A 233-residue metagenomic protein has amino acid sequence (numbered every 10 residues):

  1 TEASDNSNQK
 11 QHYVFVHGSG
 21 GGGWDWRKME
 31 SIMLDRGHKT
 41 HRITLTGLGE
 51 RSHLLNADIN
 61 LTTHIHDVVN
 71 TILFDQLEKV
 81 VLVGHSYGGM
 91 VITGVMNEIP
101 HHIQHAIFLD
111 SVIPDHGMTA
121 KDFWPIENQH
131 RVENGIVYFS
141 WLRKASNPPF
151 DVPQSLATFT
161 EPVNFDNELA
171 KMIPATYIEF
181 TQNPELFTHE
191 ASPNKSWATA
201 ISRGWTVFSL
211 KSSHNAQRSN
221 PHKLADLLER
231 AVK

Functional and structural regions predicted by a protein language model:
G18-G22, S86-Y87: Active-site glycine-rich loops that stabilize anionic/oxyanionic intermediates across multiple enzyme folds
G20-K28, T40: Serine-hydrolase catalytic-loop signature spanning alpha/beta hydrolases and amidase-signature enzymes
M33-H53: Conserved alpha/beta-hydrolase
I65-V80: Conserved acidic catalytic loop of the alpha/beta-hydrolase fold
V83-G84, G88, I92: Gly/Ala-rich beta-loop-alpha elbow adjacent to hydrolase catalytic centers
N97, H102-I103, I107-W141, N164 (+1 more regions): Flexible "cap/lid" loop of the alpha/beta hydrolase fold
P149-L169, A191-S192: Active-site nucleophile elbow and catalytic-triad environment of alpha/beta-hydrolase enzymes
Q182-K211, R218, R230-A231: Conserved loop-alpha-helix segment in the C-terminal half of the alpha/beta-hydrolase fold that carries the catalytic
